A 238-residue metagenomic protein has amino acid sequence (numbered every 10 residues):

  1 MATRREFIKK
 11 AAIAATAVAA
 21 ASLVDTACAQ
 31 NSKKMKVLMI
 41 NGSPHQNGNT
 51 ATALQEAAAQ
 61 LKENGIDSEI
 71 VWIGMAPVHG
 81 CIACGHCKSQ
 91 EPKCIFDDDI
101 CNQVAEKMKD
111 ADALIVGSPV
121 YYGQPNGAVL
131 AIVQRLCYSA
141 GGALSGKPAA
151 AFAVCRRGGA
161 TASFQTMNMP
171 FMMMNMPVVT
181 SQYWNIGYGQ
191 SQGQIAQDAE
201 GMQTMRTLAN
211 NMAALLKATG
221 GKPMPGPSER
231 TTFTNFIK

Functional and structural regions predicted by a protein language model:
M1, L23-E56: C-terminal segment of N-terminal export signals and the immediately downstream linker at the start of the mature
M1-A15: N-terminal secretory signal peptides and thylakoid transit peptides that target proteins across membranes
M35, S89-Y183: Helix-loop-strand module that forms the ligand-binding subsite of alpha/beta enzymes
E56-I66: A short, Lys/Arg-enriched amphipathic alpha-helix followed by its capping loop at the start of a domain
N64-E69, M176: A generic structural motif
G74-P92, Q194: N-terminal beta-loop-helix "entrance" segment that forms/cooperates in small-molecule cofactor or anionic ligand
P177-K238: Glycine-rich phosphate/pyrophosphate-binding loop and the adjoining helix
